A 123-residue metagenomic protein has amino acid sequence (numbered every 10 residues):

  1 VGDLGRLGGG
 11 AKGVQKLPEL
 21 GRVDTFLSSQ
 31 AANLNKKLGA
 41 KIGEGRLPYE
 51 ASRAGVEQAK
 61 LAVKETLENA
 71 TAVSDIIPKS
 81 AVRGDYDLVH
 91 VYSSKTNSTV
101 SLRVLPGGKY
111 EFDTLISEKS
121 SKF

Functional and structural regions predicted by a protein language model:
V1-G5, K41-I42, S117: Residue-level marker of positions within ordered structural domains that often coincide with functionally constrained
V1-L20: Hydrophobic, membrane-inserting alpha-helical segments
V1-R6, Y86-L88, K95-S101: Amphipathic interfacial helices
L17-S93: Compact soluble domain cores
T96-F123: A short, surface-exposed interaction/processing loop segment used at functional sites
